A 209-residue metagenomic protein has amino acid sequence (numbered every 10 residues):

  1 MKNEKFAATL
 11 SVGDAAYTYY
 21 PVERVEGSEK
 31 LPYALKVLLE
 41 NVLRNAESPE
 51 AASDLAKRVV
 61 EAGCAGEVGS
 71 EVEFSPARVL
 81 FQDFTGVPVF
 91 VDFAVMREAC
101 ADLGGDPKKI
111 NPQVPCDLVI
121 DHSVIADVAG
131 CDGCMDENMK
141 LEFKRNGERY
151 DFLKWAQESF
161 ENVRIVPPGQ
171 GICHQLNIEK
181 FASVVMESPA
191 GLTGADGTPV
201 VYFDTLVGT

Functional and structural regions predicted by a protein language model:
M1-T209: Fe-S-dependent hydro-lyases/dehydratases of central metabolism
